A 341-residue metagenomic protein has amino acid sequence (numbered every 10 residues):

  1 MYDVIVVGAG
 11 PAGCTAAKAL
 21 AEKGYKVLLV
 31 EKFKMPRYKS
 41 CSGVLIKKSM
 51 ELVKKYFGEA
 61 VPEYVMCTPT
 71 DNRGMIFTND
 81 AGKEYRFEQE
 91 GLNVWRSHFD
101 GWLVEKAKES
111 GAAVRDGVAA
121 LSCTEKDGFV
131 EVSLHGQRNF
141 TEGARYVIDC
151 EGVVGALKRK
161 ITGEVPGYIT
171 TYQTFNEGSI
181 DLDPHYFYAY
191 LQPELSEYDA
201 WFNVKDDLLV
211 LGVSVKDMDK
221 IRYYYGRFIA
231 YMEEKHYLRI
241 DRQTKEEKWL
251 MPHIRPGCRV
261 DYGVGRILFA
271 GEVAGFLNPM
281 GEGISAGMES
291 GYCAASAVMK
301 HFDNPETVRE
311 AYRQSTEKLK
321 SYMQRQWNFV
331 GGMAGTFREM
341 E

Functional and structural regions predicted by a protein language model:
I5, A9, A21-C41: Glycine-rich FAD pyrophosphate-binding loop
A9, K106-L238, G275-F276: Predominantly flavin-linked oxidoreductase catalytic cores and closely associated redox partners
G13-C14: N-terminal Rossmann-fold NAD(P) dinucleotide-binding loop
K34-M75: N-terminal FAD cofactor-binding segment of flavoenzymes
S40-G43, N93, D199, V273-S285: Glycine-rich phosphate/pyrophosphate-binding beta-alpha loops
Y85-K106, K216-Y224: Short beta-strand to alpha-helix junction loop
D219-A297, D303: FAD/FMN-dependent oxidoreductases across multiple families
S296-E341: C-terminal helical "tail/cap" subdomain of flavin- and related membrane-associated enzymes
